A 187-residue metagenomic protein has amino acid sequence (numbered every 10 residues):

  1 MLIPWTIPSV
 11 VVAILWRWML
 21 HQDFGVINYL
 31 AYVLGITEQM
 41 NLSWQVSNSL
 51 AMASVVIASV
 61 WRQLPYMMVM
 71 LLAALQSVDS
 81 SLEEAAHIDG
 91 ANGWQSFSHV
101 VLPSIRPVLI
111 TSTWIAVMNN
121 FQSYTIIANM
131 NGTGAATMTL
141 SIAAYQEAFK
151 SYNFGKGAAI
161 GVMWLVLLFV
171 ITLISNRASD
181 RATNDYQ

Functional and structural regions predicted by a protein language model:
M1-Q187: A structural signal for multi-pass alpha-helical bundles of membrane permease subunits that mediate small-molecule
